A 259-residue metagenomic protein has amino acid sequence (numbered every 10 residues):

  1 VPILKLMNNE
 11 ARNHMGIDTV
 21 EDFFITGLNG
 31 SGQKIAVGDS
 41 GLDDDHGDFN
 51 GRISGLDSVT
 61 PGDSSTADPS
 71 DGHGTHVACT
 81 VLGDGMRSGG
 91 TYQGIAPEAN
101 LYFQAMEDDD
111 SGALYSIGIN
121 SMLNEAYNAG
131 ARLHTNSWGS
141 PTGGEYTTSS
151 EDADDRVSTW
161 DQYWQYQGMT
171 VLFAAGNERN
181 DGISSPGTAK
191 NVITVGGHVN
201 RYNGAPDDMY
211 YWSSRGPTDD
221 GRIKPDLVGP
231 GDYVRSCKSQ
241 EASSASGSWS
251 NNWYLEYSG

Functional and structural regions predicted by a protein language model:
V1-F24: Autoinhibitory propeptides
P2-L4, N8, S150, D155-T170 (+3 more regions): Structured lumen-facing ectodomains of secretory-pathway proteins
D22-D57, D63-Y115, A129-R132, P141-Y146 (+4 more regions): Subtilisin-like serine protease catalytic core
D39, A153, G176, G259: Active-site glycine-centered loops adjacent to acidic/histidine catalytic or metal-binding residues that shape
T60-T66, D207-S213, W249-E256: Short beta-alpha connecting loops at secondary-structure transitions that line or flank enzyme active sites
T80-V81, M106-E107, G182-S185, G231-G259: Hydrolase catalytic cores
S121-G130: Short, well-structured alpha-helical segments in soluble
T135-S137, V171-G176: Active-site neighborhood of phospho(di)ester-bond hydrolases with catalytic His/Asp-centered motifs
